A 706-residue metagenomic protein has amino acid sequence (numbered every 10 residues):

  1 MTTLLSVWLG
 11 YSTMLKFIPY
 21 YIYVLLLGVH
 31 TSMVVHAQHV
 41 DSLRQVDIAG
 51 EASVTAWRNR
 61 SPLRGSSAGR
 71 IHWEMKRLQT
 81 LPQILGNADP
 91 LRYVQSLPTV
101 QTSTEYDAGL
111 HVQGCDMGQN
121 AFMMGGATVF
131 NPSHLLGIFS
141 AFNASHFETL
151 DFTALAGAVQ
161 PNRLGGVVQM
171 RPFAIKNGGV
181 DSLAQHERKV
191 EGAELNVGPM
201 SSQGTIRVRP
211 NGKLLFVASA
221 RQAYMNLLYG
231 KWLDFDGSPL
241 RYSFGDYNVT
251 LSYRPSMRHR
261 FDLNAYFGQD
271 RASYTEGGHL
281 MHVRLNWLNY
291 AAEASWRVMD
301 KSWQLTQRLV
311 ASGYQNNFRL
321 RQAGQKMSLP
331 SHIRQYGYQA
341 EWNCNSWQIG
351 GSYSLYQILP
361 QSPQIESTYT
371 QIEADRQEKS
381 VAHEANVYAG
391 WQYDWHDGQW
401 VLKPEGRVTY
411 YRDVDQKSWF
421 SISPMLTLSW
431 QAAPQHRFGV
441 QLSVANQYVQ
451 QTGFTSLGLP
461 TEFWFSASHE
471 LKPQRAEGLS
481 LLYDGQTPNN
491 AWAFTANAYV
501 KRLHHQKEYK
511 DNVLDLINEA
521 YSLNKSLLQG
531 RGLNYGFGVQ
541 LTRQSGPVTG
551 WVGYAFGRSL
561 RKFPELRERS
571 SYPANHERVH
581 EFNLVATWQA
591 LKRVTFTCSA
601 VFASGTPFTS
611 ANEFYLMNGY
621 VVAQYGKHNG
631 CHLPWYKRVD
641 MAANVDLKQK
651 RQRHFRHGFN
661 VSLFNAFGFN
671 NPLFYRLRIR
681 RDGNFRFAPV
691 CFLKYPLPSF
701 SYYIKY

Functional and structural regions predicted by a protein language model:
Q38, R593, F602-G619, R638 (+1 more regions): C-terminal beta-signal and adjacent terminal beta-strands/loops of Gram-negative outer-membrane beta-barrel proteins
H39, M225-L227, L240-Y242, R260-G337 (+3 more regions): Flexible loop and strand-edge segments within Gram-negative outer membrane beta-barrel domains
V40, S96-T99, A141-E194, Q203-R207: A beta-strand signature from Gram-negative outer-membrane beta-barrel systems, especially the internal plug domain
G65-A158, K176: Periplasmic N-terminal accessory/gating domains of Gram-negative outer-membrane beta-barrel systems
G198-Q222, D236-R271, R284-T306, C344-I349 (+1 more regions): Transmembrane beta-barrel wall of Gram-negative outer-membrane proteins
Q315, Q364-S367, W430, P434-L479 (+3 more regions): Surface-exposed extracellular loop regions of Gram-negative outer-membrane beta-barrel proteins, predominantly
Q335-E341, E378-Y388, S468, K472 (+3 more regions): Outer membrane beta-barrel strand-and-loop segments of large Gram-negative receptors, especially TonB-dependent
H396, V500-R502, Y521-N612: Gram-negative outer-membrane beta-barrel transporters
